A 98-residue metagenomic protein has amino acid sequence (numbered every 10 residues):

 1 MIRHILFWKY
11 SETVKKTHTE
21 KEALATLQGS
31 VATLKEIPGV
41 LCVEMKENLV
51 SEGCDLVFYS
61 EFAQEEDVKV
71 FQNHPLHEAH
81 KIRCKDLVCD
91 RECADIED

Functional and structural regions predicted by a protein language model:
M1-D55, A63-V70, E97-D98: Short S/T/G/P-rich N-terminal loop/turn motif that feeds into the first structured element of a domain
T26-G29, E61-A94: An amphipathic, aromatic/His-enriched active-site/gating alpha helix that lines ligand/cofactor pockets
